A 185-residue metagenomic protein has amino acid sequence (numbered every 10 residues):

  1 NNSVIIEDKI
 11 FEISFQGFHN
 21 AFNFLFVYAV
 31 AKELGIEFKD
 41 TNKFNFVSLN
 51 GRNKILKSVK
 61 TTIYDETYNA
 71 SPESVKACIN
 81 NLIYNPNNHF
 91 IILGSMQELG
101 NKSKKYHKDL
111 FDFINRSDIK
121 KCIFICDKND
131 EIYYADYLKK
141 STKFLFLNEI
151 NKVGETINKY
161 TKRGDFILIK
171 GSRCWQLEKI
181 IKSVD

Functional and structural regions predicted by a protein language model:
N2-E7: Short polybasic amphipathic segments
K9-K39, N45-D185: ATP-dependent carboxylate-amine ligase
